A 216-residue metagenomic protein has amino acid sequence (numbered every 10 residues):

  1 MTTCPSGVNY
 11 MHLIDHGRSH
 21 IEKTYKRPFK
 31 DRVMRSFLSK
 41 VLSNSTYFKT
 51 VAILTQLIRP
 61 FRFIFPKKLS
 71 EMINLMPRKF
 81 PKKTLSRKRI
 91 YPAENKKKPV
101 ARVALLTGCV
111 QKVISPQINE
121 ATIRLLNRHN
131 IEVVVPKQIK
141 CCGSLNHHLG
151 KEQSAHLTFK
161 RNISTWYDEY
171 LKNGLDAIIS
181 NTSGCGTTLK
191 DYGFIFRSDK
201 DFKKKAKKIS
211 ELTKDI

Functional and structural regions predicted by a protein language model:
M1-V8: Cysteine-centered iron-sulfur cluster-binding motifs in ferredoxin-type domains/subunits of redox enzymes
V8-I216: Iron-sulfur cluster-binding electron-transfer modules in prokaryotic oxidoreductases
